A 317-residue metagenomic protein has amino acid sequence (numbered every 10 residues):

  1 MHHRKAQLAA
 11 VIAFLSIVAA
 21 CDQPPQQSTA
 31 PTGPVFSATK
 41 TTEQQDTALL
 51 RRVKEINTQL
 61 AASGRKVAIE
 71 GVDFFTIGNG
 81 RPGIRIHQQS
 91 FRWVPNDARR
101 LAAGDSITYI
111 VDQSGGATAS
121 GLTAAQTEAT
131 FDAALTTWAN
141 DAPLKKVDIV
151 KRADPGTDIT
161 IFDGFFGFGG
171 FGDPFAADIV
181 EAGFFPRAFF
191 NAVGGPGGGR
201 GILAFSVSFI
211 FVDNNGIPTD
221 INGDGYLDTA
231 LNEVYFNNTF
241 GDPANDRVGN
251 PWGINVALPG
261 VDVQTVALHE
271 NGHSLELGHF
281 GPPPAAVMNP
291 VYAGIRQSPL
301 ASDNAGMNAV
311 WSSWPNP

Functional and structural regions predicted by a protein language model:
M1-A9: Bacterial N-terminal signal peptides that target proteins for export
I17-A20: C-terminal motif of bacterial Sec signal peptides marking the signal peptidase cleavage site
P24-L122, I202-L227: Disordered inhibitory propeptide/activation segment of secreted metzincin zinc metalloprotease zymogens, centered on
T47, G121-A133, A257-V266, P282 (+1 more regions): Soluble non-cytosolic domains of exported or imported proteins
E128-T265: Metzincin-family zinc-dependent endopeptidase catalytic domain
W138, F236, H269, M288 (+1 more regions): Divalent metal-coordination and catalytic microenvironments
A142-P143, N271-A286: Catalytic Zn2+-binding segment of zinc metalloproteases
N289-N316: Post-HExxH zinc-binding segment in Zn-dependent metallohydrolases
